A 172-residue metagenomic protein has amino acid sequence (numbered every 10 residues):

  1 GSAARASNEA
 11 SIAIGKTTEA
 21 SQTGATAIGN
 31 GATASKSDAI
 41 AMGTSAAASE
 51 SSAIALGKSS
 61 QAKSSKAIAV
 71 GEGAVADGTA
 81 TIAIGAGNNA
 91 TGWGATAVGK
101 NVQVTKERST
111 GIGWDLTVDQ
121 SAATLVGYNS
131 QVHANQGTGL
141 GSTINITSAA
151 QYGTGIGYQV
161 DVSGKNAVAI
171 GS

Functional and structural regions predicted by a protein language model:
G1-S172: Glycine- and small/polar-enriched repetitive beta-structure motifs of secreted/surface proteins
